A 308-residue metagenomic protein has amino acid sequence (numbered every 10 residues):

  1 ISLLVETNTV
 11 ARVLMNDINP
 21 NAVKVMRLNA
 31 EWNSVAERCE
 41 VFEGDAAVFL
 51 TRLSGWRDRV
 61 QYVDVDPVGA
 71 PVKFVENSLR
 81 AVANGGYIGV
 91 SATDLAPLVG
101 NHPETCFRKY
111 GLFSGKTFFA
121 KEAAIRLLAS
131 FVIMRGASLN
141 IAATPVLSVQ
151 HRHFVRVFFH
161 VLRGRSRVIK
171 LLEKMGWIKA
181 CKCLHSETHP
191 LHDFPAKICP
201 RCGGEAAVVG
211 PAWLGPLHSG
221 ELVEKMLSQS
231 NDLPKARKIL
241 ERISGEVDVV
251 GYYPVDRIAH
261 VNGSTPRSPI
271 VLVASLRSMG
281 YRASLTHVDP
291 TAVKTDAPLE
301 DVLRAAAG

Functional and structural regions predicted by a protein language model:
I1-G308: SAM-dependent transferase fold signal centered on methyltransferase-like domains, encompassing both Class I
